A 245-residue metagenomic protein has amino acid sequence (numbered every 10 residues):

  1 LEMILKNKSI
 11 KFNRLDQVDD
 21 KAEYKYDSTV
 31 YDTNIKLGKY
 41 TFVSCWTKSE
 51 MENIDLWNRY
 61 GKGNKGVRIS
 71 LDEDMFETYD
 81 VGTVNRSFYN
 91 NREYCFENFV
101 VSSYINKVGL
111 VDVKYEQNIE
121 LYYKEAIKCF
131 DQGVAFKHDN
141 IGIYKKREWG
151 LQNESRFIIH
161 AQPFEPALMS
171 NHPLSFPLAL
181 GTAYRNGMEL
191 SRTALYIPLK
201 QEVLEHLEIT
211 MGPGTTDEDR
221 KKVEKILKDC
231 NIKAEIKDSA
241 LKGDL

Functional and structural regions predicted by a protein language model:
L1-L245: Partner-binding and oligomerization surfaces adjacent to conserved cores of proteins that assemble macromolecular
